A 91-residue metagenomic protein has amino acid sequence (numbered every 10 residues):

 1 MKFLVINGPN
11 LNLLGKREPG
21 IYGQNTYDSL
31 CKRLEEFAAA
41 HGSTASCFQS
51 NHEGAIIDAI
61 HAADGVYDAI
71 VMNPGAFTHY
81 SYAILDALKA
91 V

Functional and structural regions predicted by a protein language model:
M1-L4: Extreme N-terminal starter segment of soluble prokaryotic enzymes
L11: ATP/NTP phosphate-donor binding region
L14-D28: Glycine- and acidic-residue-enriched helix-capping/strand-helix junction motifs
E35, A39-A87: Helix-adjacent hinge/juxtasegments
V91: His-Asp phosphorelay/catalytic-motif detector in bacterial-type signaling
